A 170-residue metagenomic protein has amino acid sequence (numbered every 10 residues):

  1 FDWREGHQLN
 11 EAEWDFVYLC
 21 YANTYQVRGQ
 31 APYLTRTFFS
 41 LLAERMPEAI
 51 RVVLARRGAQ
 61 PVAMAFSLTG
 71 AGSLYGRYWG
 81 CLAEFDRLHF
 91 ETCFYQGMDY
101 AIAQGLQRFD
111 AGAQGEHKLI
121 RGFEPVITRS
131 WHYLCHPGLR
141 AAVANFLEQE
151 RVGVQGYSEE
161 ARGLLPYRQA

Functional and structural regions predicted by a protein language model:
F1, F16, F38-F39, F66 (+7 more regions): Phenylalanine-focused residue identity feature
F1-D86, L165-A170: A conserved beta-strand-loop-helix scaffold within acyl/acetyltransferase catalytic domains
D2, H7, R108, A113-A170: Terminal substrate-recognition subdomain of acyl/acetyltransferases
V17-Y21, G80, Q96-G97, L147 (+1 more regions): Generic signal for short, ordered secondary-structure residues within or immediately flanking folded domains
P32-T35, A49, A83-F85, Y95-D99 (+3 more regions): Short C-terminal domain-edge/linker segments immediately following a structured domain
A71-P137: Acyl-donor binding region in acyl/amide transferases
